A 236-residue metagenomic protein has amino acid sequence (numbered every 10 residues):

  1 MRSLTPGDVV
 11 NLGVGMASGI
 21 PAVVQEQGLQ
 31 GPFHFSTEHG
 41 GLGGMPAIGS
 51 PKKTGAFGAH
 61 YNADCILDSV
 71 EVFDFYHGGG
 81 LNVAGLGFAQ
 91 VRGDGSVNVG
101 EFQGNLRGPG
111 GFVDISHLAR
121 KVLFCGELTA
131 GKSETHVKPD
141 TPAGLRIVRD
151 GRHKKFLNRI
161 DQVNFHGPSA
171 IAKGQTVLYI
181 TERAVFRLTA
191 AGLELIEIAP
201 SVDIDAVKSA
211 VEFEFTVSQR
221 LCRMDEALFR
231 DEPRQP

Functional and structural regions predicted by a protein language model:
M1-N62: N-terminal active-site beta-alpha-beta segment that forms phosphate/nucleotide-binding and substrate-recognition loops
G28, R234-P236: Short alpha-helix boundary/capping motifs
G49-R234: Conserved phosphate- and dinucleotide-binding cores of soluble alpha/beta proteins, encompassing both enzyme active
